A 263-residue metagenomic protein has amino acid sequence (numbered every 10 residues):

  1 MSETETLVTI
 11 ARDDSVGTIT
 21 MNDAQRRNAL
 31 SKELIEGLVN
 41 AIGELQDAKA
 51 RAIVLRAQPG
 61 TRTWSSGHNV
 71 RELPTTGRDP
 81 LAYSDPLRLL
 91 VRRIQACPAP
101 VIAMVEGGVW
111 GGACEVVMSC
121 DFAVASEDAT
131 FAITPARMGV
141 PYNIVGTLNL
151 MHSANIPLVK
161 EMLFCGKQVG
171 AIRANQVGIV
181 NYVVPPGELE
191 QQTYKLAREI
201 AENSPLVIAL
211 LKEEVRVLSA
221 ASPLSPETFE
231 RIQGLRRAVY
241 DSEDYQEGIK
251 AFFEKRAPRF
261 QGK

Functional and structural regions predicted by a protein language model:
M1-E5, K250-K263: Terminal low-complexity tails and localization/encapsulation signals of metabolic enzymes
M1-Q58, R92: Conserved CoA-thioester-binding segment of acyl-CoA-metabolizing enzymes
D47-A48, A57-R93, V109, G139 (+1 more regions): Glycine- (often His-adjacent) and acidic-residue-rich active-site loop that binds/positions the CoA thioester
R62, R92-Y142, Q168: Glycine-rich beta-to-alpha active-site loop
F122, E161, C165-K167, R173 (+2 more regions): Well-ordered beta-strand positions
V124-A129, V180-E230, R259-K263: C-terminal long alpha-helix characteristic of the crotonase
T147-P157: Hydrophobic, secondary-structure "cap" segments at the distal end of domains
